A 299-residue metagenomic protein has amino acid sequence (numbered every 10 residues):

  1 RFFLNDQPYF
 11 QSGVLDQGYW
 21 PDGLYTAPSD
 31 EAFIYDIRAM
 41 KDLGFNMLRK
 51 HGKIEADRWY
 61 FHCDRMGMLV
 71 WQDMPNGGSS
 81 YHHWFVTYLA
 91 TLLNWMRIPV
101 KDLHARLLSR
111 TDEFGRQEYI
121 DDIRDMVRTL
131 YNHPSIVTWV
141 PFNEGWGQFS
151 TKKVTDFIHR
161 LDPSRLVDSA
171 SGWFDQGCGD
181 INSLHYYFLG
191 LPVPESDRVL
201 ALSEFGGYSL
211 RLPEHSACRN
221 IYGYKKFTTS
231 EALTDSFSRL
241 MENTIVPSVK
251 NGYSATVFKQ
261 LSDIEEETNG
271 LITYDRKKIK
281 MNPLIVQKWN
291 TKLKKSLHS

Functional and structural regions predicted by a protein language model:
R1-M40, F61, V193, V286 (+1 more regions): N-terminal carbohydrate-binding accessory modules
A32-H51, A56: Catalytic domains of carbohydrate-active enzymes, especially glycoside hydrolases
M47-I285, W289, S296: Substrate-binding/catalytic cleft of secreted carbohydrate-active enzymes, primarily glycoside hydrolases
